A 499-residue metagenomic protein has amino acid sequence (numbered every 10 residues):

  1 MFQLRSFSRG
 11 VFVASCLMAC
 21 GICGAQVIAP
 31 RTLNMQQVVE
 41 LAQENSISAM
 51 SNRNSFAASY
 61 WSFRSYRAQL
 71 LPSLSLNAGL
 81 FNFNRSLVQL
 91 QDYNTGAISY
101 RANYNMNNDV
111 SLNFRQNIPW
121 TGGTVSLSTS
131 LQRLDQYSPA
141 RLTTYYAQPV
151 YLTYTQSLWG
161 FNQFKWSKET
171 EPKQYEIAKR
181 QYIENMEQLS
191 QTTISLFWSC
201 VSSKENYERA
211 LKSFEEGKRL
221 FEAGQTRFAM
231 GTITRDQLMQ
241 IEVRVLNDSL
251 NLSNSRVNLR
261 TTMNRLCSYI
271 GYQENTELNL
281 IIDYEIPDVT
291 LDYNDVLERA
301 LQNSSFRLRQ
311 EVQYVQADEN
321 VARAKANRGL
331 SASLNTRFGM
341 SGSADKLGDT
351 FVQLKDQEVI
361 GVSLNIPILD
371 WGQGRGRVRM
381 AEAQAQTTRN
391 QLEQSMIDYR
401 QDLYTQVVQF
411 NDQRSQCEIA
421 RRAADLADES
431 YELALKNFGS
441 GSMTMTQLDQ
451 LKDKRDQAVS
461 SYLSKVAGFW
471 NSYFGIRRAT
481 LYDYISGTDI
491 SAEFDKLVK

Functional and structural regions predicted by a protein language model:
M1-F12: Bacterial N-terminal signal peptides that target proteins for export
L4-S6, Q26-A29, S75, N82-N84 (+4 more regions): Acidic, low-complexity, intrinsically disordered peripheral segments
G10-G21: Bacterial N-terminal signal peptides
V27-V39: Regulatory alphaC helix of protein kinase catalytic domains
E40-W159, Q191, Y272, L297-G376 (+2 more regions): A small-residue-enriched
M50-N54, R67-A68, P119-T144, L158-M186 (+9 more regions): Sec/SRP-type N-terminal targeting helices
N54, A58-W61, Y66-A68, K218-E222 (+2 more regions): Short segments within alpha-helical structural elements
E169-K173, K179-R299, Q409, Q413 (+2 more regions): Periplasmic alpha-helical coiled-coil/stalk elements that build and connect Gram-negative outer-membrane
